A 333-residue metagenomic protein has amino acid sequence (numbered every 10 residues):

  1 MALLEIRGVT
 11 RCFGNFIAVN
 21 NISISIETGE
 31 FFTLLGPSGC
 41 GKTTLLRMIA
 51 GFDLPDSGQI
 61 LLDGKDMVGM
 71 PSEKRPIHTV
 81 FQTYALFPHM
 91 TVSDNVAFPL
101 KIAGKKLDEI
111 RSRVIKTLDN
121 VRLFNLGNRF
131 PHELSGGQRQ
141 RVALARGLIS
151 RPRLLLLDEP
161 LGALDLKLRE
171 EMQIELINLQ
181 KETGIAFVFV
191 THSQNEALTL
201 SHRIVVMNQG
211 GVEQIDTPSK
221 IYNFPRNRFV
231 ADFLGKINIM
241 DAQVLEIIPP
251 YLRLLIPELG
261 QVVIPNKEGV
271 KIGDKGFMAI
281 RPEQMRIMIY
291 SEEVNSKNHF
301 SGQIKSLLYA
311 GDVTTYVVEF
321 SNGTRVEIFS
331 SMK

Functional and structural regions predicted by a protein language model:
F31, S72-D232: ABC ATPase nucleotide-binding domains
L35-P37: The feature captures the beta-strand-to-loop junction immediately N-terminal to the Walker
A50: Helix-to-loop junction immediately C-terminal to a conserved catalytic motif
D56-Q59, E109, Q209, D241: Conserved coupling/switch loops of ABC nucleotide-binding domains, chiefly the family-specific signature
G58-D66: Conserved ABC transporter NBD signature motif
I237, I247-K333: Non-catalytic connector elements of ABC transporters
